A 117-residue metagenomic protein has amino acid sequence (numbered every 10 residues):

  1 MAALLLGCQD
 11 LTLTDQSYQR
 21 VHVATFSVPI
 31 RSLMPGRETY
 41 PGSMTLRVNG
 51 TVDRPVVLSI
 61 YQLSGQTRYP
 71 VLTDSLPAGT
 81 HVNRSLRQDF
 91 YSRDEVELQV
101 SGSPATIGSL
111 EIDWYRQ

Functional and structural regions predicted by a protein language model:
M1-D10: Sec-dependent bacterial lipoprotein signal peptides
Q16-E38: Post-signal peptide N-terminal segment of mature Sec-exported envelope proteins
L33-S59: Beta-rich globular "head" domains
T39-V48, Q88-A105: Noncatalytic modules at the cell exterior or secretory-pathway interfaces, chiefly beta-strand-rich lectin/adhesion
D53-L58, P104-R116: Edge beta-strands of jelly-roll/beta-sandwich modules across compartments, strongly enriched in secreted/luminal
Y61-P70, Y115-Q117: Change "in extracellular beta-sheet-rich domains … of secreted and cell-surface proteins" to "in beta-sheet-rich domains
Q66-Y91: An anionic, turn-rich surface loop/hairpin at beta-sheet edges that serves as a generic interaction/coordination patch
